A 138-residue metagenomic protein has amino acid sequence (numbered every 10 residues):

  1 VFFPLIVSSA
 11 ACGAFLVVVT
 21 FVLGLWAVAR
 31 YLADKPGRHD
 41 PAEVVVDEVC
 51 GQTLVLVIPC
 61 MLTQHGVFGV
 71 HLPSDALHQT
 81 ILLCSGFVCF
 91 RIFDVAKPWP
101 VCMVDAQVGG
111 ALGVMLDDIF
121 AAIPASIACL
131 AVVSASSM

Functional and structural regions predicted by a protein language model:
V1-P4, V17-V18, R30: Residue-level detector of alpha-helical secondary structure
F3-A14, V57-L82, L130-M138: Helix-coil boundary and interhelical linker segments in multi-pass alpha-helical membrane proteins
S9-A27, P36-G37, L77-C89: Membrane-embedded alpha-helical segments that form the functional core of polytopic membrane enzymes, especially those
W26-L56, A76, V88-P124: Interhelical loop and helix-boundary elements at the membrane-water interface of polytopic inner-membrane proteins
